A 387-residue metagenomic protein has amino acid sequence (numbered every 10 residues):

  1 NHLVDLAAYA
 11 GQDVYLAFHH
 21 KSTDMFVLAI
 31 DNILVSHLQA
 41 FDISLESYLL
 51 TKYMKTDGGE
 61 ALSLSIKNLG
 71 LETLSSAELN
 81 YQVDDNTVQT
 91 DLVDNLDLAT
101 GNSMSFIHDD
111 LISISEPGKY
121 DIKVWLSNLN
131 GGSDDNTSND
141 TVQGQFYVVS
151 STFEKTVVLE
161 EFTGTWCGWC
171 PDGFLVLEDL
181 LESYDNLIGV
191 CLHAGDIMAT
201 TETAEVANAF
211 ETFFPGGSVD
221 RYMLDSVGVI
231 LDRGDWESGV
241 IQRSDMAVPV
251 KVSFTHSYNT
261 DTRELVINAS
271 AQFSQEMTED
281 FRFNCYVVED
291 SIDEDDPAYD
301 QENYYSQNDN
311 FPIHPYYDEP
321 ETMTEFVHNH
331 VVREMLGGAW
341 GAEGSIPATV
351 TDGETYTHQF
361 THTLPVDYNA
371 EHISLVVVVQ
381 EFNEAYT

Functional and structural regions predicted by a protein language model:
N1-Y9: Extracellular carbohydrate recognition and processing domains and analogous Trp-centered ligand-binding platforms
Q12-K21, I33, L62-I66, I122-L126 (+3 more regions): Extracellular beta-strand-rich recognition modules
H20-S22, V83, D121-T137, V379-N383: Enriched for extracellular/lumenal, surface-exposed ectodomains of secreted and cell-surface proteins
K21-L38, S133-D140, E384-T387: Extracellular carbohydrate recognition
T51-G59, Y258-R263: Short, solvent-exposed loop/linker segments at the N-terminal edge of repeated beta-sheet extracellular domains
N86-S115: Intrinsically disordered, low-complexity Pro/Gly/Ser/Thr-rich segments with frequent PxxP/GP/PP motifs and embedded
S151-L187: Local sequence-structure signature of Cys/Sec-based thiol-disulfide redox active-site neighborhoods
I188-T387: Short, conserved sequence motifs used for protein processing/export or organelle targeting and for catalysis
